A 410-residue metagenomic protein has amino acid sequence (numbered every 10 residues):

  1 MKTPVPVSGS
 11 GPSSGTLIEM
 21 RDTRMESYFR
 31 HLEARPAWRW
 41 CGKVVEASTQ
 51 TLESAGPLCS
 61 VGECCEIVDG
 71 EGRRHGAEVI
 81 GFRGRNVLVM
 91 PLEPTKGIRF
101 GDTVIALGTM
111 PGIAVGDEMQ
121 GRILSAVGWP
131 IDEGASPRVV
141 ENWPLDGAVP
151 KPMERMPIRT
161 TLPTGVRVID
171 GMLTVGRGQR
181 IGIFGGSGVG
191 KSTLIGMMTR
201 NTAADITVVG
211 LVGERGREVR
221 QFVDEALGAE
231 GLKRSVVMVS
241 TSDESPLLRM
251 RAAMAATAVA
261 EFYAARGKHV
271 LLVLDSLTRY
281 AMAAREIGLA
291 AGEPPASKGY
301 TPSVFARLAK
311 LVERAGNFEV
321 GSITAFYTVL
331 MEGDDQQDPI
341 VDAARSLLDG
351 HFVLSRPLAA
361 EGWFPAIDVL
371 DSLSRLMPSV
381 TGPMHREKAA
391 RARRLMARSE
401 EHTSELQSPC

Functional and structural regions predicted by a protein language model:
M1-P12, E401, E405-C410: N-terminal low-complexity segments that are often proline-rich with Ser/Thr-Pro
K2-V5, S13-T164: Acidic-enriched and Gly/Ser
C59, T95, Q120, R215-G216 (+2 more regions): Alpha-helix N-cap/helix-start and coil->helix boundary motif
L124, P150, G176-R177, M282: Membrane-embedded alpha-helical core segments of multi-pass
I158, L162-T174, I195-G196: Pre-Walker A adenine-sensing motif
G171-M172, G178-S404, S408: P-loop NTPase catalytic core
